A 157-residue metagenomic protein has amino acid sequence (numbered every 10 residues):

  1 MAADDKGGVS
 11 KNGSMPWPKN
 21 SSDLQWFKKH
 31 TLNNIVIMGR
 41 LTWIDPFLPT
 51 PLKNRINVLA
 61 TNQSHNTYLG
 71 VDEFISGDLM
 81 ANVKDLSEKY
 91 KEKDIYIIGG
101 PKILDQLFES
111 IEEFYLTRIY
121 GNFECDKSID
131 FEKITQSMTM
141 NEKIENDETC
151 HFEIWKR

Functional and structural regions predicted by a protein language model:
M1-R157: Enzymes that bind and transform nitrogen-containing heteroaromatic metabolites
